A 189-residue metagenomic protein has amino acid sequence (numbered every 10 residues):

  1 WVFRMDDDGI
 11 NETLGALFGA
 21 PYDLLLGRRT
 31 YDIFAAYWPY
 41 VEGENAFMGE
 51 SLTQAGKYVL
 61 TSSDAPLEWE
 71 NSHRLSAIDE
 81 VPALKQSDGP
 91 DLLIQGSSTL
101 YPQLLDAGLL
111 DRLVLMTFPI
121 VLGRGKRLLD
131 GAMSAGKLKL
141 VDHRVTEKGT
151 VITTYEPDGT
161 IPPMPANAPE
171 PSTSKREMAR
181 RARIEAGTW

Functional and structural regions predicted by a protein language model:
W1-L109, P119-W189: Portal/gating segments that form or line small-molecule/metal binding sites
